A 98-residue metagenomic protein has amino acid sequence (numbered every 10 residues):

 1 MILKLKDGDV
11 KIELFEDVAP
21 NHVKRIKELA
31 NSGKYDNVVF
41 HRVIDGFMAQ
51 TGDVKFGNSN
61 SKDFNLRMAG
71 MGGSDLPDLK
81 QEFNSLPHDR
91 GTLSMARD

Functional and structural regions predicted by a protein language model:
M1-D98: Cyclophilin-like peptidyl-prolyl cis-trans isomerases
